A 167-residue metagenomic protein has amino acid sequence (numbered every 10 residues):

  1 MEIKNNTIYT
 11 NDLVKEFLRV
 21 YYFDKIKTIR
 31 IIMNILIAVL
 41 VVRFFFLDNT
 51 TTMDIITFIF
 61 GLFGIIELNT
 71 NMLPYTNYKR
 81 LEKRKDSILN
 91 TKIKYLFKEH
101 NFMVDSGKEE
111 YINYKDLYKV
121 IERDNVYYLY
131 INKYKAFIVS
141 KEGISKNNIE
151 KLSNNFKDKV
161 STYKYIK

Functional and structural regions predicted by a protein language model:
M1-L36, L40: N-terminal membrane-targeting/pre-transmembrane regions
E2, E109-Y111, A136: Short, mixed charged/polar active-site loops that provide acid/base catalysis or chelate metal/phosphate cofactors
V42-L47, I65-P74: Canonical alpha-helical transmembrane segments
F45, N49-F63: Hydrophobic alpha-helical transmembrane segments
L68-Y111: Conserved beta-hairpin
L96-F97, E122, I131: Generic beta-strand structural signal
F102-M103, E110-N125: Phosphoinositide-dependent membrane-docking surfaces
Y128-K167: A membrane-cytosol interface segment of integral membrane proteins
